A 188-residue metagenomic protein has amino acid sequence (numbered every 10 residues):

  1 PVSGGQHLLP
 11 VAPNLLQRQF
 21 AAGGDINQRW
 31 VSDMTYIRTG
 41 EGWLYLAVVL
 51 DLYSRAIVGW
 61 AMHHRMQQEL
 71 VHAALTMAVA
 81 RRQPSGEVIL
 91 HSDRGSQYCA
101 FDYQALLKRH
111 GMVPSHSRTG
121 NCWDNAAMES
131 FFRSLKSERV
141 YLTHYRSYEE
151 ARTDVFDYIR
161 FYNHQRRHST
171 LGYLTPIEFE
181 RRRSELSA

Functional and structural regions predicted by a protein language model:
P1-A188: Charged DNA-binding/catalytic regions of mobile-element recombinases
